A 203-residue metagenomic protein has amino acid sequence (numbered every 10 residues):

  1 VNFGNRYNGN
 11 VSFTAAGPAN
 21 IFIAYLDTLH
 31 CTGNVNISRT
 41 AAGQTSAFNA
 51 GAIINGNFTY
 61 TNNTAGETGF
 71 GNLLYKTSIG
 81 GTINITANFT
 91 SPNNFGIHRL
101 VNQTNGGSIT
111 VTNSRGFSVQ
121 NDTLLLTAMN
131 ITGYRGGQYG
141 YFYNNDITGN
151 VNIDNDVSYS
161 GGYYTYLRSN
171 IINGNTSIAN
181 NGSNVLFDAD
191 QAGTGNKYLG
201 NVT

Functional and structural regions predicted by a protein language model:
V1-R6, N10-H30, N36-I53, T59-L124 (+4 more regions): Extracellular beta-strand-rich, repetitive "passenger/adhesive" scaffolds that bind or process carbohydrates
